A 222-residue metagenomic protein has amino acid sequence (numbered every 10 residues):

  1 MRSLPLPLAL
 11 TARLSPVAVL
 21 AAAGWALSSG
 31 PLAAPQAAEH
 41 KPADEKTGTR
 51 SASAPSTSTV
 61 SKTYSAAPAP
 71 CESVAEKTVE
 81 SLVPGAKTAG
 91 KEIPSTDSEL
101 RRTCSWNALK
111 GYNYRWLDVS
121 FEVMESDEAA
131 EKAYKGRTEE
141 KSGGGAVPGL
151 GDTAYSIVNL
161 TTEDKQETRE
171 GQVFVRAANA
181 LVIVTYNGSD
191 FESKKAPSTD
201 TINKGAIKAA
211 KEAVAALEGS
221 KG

Functional and structural regions predicted by a protein language model:
R2-L20, A26-G222: A small/polar (G/S/T-enriched), proline-flanked helix-loop surface module common in exported/cell-envelope proteins
